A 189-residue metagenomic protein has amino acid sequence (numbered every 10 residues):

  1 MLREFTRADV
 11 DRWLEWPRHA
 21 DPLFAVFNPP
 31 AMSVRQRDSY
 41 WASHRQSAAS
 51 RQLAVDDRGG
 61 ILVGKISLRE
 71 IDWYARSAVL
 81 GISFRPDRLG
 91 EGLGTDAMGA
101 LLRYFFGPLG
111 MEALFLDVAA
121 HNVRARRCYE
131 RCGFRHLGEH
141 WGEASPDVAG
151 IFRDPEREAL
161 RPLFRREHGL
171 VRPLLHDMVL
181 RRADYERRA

Functional and structural regions predicted by a protein language model:
M1-R35, V171-A189: A short, well-structured alpha-helix characteristic of acyl/acetyltransferase catalytic modules
R12, V79, S83, D96 (+2 more regions): Amphipathic alpha-helical recognition patches that constitute DNA-binding helices
R12-E15, Q36-Y40, D96, A100: Alpha-helical elements of Rossmann-like donor-binding domains used by nucleotide-donor carbohydrate transfer enzymes
P30-L89, Y104, V171, V179-A189: Acetyl-CoA-dependent GNAT
F84, A119-A120: Short amphipathic helical patch at the helix-1/turn junction of helix-turn-helix
E91-F105, R126-R131: Conserved acetyl-CoA-binding loop-helix of GNAT-fold acetyltransferases
G107-D117: Conserved GNAT acetyl-CoA-binding A-motif
F115-V118, R135-L170, L174-M178: Conserved catalytic-core motifs of GNAT/GCN5-like acyltransferases
